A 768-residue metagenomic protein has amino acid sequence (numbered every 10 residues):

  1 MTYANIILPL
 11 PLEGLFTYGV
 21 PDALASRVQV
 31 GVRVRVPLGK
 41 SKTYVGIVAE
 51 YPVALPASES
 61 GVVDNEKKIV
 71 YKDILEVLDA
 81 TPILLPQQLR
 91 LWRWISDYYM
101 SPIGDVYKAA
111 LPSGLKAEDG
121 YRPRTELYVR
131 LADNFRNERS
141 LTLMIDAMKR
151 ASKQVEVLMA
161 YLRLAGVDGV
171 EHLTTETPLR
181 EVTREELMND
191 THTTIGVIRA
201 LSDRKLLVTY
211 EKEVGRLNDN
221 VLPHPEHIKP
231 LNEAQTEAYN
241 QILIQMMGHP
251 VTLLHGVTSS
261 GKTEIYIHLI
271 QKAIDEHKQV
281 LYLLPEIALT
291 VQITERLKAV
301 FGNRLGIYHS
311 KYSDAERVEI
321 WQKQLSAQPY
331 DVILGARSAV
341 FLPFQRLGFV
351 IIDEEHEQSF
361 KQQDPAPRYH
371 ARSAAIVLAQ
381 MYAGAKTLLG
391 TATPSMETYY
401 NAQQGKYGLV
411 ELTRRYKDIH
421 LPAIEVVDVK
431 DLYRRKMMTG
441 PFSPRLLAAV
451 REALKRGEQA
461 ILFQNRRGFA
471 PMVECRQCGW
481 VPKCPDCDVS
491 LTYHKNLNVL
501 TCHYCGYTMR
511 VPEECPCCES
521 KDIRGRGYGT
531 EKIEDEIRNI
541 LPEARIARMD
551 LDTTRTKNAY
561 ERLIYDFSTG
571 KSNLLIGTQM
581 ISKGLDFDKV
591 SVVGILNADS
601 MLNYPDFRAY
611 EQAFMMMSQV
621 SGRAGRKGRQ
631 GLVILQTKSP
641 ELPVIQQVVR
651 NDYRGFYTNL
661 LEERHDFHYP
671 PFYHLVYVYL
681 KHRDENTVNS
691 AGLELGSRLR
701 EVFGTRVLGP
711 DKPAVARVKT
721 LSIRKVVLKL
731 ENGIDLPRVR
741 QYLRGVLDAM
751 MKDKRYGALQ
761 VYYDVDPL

Functional and structural regions predicted by a protein language model:
M1-T391, Q404-I419, V702, K729 (+1 more regions): Accessory, non-ATPase domains that flank or precede helicase/AAA+ motor cores in DNA-metabolism machines
G14-F16, T183, H674-V676, S722-R724: Short amphipathic alpha-helical segments
E50-P52, L111, E211-E213, Q464-R466 (+4 more regions): A general secondary-structure junction signal
E226-N232, T236, G248-N689, S697 (+5 more regions): Inter-lobe coupling/hinge segments of SF2-like helicase ATPases
S697-S722, L743, V761: A carboxyl-terminal module marker
